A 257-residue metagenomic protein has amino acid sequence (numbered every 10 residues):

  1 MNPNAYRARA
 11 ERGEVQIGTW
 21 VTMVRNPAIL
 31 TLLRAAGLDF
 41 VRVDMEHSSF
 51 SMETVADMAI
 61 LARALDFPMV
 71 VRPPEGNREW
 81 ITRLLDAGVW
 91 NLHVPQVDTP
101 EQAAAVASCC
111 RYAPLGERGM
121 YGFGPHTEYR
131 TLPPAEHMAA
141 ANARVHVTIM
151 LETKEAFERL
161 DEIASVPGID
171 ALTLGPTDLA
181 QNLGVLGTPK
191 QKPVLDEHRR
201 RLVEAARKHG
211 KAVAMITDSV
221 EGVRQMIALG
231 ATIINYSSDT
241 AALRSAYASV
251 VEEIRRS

Functional and structural regions predicted by a protein language model:
M1-S257: Expand to "…catalyze enediolate/carbanion chemistry for C-C bond making/breaking, isomerization, decarboxylation
